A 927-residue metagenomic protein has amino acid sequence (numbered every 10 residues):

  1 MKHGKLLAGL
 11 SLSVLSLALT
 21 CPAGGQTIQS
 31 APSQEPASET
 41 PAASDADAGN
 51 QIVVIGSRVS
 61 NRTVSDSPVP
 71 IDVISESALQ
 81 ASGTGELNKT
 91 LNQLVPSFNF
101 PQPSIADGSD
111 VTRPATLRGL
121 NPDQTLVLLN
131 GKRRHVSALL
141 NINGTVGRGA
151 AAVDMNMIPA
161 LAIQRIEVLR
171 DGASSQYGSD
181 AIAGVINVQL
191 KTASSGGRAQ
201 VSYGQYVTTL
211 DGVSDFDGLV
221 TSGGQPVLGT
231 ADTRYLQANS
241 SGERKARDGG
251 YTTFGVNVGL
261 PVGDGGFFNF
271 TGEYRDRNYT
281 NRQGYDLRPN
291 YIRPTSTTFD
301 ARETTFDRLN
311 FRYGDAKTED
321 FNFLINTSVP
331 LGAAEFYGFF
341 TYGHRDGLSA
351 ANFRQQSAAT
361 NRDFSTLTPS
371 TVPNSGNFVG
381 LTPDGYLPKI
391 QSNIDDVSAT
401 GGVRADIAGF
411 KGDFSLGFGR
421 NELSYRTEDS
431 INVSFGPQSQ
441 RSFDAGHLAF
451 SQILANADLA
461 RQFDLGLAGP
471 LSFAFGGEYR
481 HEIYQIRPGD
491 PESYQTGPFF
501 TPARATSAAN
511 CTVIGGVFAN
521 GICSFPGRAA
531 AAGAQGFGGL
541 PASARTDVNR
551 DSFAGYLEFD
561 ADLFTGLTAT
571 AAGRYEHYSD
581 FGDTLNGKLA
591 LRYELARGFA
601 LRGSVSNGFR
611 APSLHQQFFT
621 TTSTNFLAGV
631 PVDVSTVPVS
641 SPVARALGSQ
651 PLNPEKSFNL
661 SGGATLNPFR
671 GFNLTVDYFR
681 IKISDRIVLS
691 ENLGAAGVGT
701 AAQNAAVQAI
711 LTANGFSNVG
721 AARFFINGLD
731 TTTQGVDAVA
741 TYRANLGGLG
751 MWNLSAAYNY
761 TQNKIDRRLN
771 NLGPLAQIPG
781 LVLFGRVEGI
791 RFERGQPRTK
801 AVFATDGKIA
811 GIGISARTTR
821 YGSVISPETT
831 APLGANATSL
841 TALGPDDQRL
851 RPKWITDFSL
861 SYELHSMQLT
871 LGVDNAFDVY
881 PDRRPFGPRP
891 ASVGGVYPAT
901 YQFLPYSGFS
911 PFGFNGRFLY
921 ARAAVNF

Functional and structural regions predicted by a protein language model:
K2-T84, N88-N92, M155-I158, G259-L260 (+1 more regions): N-terminal Sec signal peptide and the immediately downstream disordered periplasmic leader that contains the TonB box
P41, I55, N61, L91-A138: Extracytoplasmic beta-strand/coil segments of soluble accessory domains associated with Gram-negative outer-membrane
L87-T90, L94, A115, V153-N156 (+3 more regions): N-terminal periplasmic accessory domains that precede and gate Gram-negative outer-membrane beta-barrel machines
K132-R170, D215-T230, L236, A246: Short acidic/polar hinge/loop motifs at secondary-structure boundaries that mediate gating or recognition
S137, I683, Q762, T818-N836 (+1 more regions): C-terminal beta-signal and adjacent terminal beta-strands/loops of Gram-negative outer-membrane beta-barrel proteins
S195-R198, G218-D384, P388-D406, T570 (+1 more regions): Transmembrane beta-barrel wall of Gram-negative outer-membrane proteins
N377-G380, Y386-A399, A405, F418 (+3 more regions): Outer-membrane beta-barrel transmembrane domain signature of Gram-negative proteins, especially the mid-to-C-terminal
F475, Y678-T830, R922-N926: Gram-negative outer-membrane beta-barrel transporters
